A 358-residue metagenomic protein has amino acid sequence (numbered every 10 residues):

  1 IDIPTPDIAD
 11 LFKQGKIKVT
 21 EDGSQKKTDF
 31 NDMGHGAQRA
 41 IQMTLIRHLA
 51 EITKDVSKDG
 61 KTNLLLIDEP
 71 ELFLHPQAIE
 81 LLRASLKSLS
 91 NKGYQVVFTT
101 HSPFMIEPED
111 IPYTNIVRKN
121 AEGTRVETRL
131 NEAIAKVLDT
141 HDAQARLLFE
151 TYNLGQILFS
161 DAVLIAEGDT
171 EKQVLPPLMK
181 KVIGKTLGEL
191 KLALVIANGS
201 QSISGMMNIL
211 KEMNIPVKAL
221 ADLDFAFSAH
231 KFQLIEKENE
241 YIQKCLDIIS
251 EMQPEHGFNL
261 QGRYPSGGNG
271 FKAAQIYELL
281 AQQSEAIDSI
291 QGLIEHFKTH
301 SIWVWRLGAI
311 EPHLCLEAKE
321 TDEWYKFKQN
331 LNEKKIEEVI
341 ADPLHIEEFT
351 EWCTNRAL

Functional and structural regions predicted by a protein language model:
I1-I67: Extended helical coiled-coil dimerization/tether regions that scaffold and oligomerize large DNA-maintenance assemblies
I3, T28, T100-S102, M206: Short beta-alpha junctions and helix-cap segments that line functional grooves
T5-D10, N31-M33, I106, L154-Q156 (+1 more regions): Replace "in large, NTP-powered and nucleic-acid-processing enzymes" with "in large, NTP-powered factors and other
H35, L49-D59, S88-K92, Q156-L158 (+2 more regions): Conserved catalytic network of the ASCE P-loop NTPase/AAA+ motor domain
E69-L72: Conserved Walker B
E80-A162, Q173-P177, V182-I183, E212 (+1 more regions): C-terminal lobe/lid and adjacent interdomain/linker elements of RecA-like ASCE P-loop ATPase modules
T151-I165, D169-L358: Acidic, Mg2+-coordinating catalytic modules of nucleic-acid enzymes
